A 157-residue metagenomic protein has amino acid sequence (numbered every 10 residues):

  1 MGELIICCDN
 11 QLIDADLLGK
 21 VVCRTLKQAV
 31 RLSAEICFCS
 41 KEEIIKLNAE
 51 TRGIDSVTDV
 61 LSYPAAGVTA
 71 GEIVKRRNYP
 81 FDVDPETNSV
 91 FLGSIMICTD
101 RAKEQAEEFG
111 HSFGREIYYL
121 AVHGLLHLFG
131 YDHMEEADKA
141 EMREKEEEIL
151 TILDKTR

Functional and structural regions predicted by a protein language model:
M1-Y118, L128-R157: An acidic/histidine-cluster motif and surrounding catalytic segment that typifies divalent-metal-assisted enzyme active
